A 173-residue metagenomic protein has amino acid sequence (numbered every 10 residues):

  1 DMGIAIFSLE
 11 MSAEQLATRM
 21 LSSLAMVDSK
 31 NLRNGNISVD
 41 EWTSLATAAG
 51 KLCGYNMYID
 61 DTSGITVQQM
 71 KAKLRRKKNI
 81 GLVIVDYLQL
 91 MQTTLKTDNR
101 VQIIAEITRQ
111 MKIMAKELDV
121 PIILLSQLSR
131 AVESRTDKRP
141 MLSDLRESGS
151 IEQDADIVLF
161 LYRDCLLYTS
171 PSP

Functional and structural regions predicted by a protein language model:
G3-N79, T93: Cytosolic-facing regulatory segments adjacent to core modules
M11-E14, G64-T66, Q89-M91, L128-V132 (+1 more regions): Conserved nucleotide-binding/hydrolysis micro-motifs of P-loop NTPases
R19-M26, Q89-R109, R135: Conserved P-loop NTPase nucleotide-binding/switch module
I103-I122, E147-D154: Substrate-engagement module of ASCE P-loop NTPases
V132-E152: Short, electropositive alpha-helical surface patch
I157-L159: Well-ordered beta-strand positions
Y168-P173: Conserved small/polar residues in nucleotide/adenosyl-binding loops
